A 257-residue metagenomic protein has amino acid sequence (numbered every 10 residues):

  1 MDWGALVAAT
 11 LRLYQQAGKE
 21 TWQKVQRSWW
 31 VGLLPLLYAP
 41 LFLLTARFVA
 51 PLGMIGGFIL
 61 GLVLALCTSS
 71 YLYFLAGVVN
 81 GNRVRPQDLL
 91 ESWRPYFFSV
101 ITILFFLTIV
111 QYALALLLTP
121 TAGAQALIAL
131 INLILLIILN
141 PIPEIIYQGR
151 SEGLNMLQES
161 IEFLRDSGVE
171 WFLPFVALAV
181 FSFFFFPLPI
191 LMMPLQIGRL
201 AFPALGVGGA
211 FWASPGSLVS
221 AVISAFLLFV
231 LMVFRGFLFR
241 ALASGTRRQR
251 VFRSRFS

Functional and structural regions predicted by a protein language model:
M1-S257: Hydrophobic alpha-helical membrane segments
